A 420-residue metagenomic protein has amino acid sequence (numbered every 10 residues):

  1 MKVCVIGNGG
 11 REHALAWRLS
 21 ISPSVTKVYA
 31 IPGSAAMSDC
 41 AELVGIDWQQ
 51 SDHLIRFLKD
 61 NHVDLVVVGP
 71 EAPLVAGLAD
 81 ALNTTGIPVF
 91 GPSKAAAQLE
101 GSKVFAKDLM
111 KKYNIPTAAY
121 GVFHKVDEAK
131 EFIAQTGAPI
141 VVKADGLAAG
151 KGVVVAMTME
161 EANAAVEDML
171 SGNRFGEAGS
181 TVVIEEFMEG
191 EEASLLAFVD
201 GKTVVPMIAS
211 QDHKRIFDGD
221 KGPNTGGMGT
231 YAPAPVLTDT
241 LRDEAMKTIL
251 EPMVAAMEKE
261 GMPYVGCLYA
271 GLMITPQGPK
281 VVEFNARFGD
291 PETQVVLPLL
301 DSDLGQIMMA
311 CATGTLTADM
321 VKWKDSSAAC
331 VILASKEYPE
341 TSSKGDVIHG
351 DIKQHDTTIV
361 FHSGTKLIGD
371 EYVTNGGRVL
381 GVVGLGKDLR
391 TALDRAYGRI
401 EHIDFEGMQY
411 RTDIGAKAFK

Functional and structural regions predicted by a protein language model:
M1-K94: ATP-binding N-terminal substructure of ATP-dependent carboxylate-amine bond-forming enzymes
C4-V5, E100-T181, Q211, P235-E251: Active-site nucleotide/adenylate-binding loops and adjacent lid/helix of ATP-dependent enzymes
I21, A36-S38, F90, K112-N114 (+12 more regions): Solvent-exposed alpha-helices and their adjacent loops that cap or buttress functional pockets in soluble metabolic
S38-A41, Q98-V104, F217-D218: Short, charged, surface-exposed secondary-structure boundary motifs
A156-T293: Internal nucleotide-binding/catalytic subdomain
M246-L268, N285-Q354: Active-site "cap" helix and flanking loop/linker of ATP-utilizing ligase/carboxylase catalytic domains
A310-K420: Peripheral (often C-terminal) accessory segments that flank ATP-dependent C-N-forming ligase machineries
